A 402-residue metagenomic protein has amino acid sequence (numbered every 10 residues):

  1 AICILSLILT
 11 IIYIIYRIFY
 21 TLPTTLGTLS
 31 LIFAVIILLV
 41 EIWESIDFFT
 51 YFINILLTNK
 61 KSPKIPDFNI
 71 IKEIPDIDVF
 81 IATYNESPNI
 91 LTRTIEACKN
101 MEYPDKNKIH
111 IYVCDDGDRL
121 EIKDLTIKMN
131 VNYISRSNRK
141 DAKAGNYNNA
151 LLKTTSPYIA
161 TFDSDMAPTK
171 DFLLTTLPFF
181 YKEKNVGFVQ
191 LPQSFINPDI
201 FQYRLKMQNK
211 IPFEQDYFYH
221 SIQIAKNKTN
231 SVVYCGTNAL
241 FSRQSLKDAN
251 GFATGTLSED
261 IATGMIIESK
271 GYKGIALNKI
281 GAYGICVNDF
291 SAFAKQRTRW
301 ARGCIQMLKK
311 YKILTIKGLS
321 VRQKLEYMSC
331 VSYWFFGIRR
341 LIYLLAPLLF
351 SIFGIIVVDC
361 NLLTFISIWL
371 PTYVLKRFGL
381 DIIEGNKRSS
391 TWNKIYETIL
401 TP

Functional and structural regions predicted by a protein language model:
A1-I71, T126, F336-R340, F378: N-terminal membrane-anchoring/stem segments of glycan-assembly enzymes
P75-D78, H110, A262: Cell-envelope/extracellular polymer assembly enzymes that use nucleotide-activated donors
I81-E96, G117: Active-site beta-to-alpha loop of glycosyltransferases that engages the nucleotide-sugar donor
T94-K108: Short, acidic, metal-binding catalytic loop of nucleotide-sugar glycosyltransferases
C114-I122, N138-R139: A conserved acidic beta->alpha catalytic loop
I134-Y158, K170-L257, E268-S269, F290-S329: Long helical/loop segments within the catalytic core of UDP-sugar-dependent glycosyltransferases, especially the large
G255, G264-A282: Catalytic donor-sugar/metal-binding loop of nucleotide-sugar-dependent glycosyltransferases
